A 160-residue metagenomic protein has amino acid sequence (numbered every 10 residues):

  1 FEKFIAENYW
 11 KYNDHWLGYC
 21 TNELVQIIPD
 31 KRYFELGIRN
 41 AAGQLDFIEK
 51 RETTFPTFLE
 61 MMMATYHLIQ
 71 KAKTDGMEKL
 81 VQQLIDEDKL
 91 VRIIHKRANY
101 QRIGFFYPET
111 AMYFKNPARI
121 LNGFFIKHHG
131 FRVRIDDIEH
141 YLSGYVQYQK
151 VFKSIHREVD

Functional and structural regions predicted by a protein language model:
F1-A72: Eukaryotic tandem repeat interaction scaffolds
K50-A64, L68-D160: CBM-like carbohydrate-recognition segments
